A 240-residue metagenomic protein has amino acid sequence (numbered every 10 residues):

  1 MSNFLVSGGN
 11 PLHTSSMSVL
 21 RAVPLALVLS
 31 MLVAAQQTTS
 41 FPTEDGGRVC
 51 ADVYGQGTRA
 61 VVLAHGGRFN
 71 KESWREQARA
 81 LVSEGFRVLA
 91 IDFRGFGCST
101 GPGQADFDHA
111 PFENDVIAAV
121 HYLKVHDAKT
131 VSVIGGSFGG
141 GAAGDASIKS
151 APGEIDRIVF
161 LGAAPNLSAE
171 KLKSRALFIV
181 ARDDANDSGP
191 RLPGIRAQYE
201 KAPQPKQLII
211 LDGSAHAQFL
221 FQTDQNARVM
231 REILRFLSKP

Functional and structural regions predicted by a protein language model:
A35-G55: N-terminal cap/lid segment of alpha/beta-hydrolase-fold proteins
G57-T58, H65-F69: Active-site glycine-rich loops that stabilize anionic/oxyanionic intermediates across multiple enzyme folds
G67-R79, P190-R191: The serine-hydrolase catalytic nucleophile loop
S73, D106-H126: Alpha/beta-hydrolase active-site loop
L81-G101: Conserved alpha/beta-hydrolase
G135-A143: Gly/Ala-rich beta-loop-alpha elbow adjacent to hydrolase catalytic centers
L172, F178-V180: Short beta-strand/loop motif that positions the catalytic acidic residue of the alpha/beta-hydrolase fold
S214-D224: Catalytic histidine-centered segment of alpha/beta-hydrolase-like enzymes
